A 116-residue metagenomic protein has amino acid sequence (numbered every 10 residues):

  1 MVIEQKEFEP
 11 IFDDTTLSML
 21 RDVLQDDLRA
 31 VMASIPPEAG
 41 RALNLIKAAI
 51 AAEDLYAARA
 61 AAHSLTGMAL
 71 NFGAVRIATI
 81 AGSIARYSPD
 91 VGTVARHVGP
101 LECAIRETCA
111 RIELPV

Functional and structural regions predicted by a protein language model:
M1-V116: Two-component system phosphorelay core
